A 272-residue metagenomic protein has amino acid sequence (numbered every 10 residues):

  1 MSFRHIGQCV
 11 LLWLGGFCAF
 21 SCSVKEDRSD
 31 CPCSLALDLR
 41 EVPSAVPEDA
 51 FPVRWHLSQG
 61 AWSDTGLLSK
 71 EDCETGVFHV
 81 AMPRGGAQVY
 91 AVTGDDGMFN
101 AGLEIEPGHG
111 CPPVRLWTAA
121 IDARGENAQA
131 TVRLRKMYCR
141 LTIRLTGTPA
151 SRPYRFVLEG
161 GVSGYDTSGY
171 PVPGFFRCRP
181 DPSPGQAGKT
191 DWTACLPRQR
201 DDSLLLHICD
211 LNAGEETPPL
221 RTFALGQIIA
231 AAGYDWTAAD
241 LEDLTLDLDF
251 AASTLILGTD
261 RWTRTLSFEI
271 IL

Functional and structural regions predicted by a protein language model:
M1-V10: Bacterial N-terminal signal peptides that target proteins for export
S2-F3, G15-P43, T265, E269: Bacterial Sec-dependent N-terminal signal peptides
D38-F51, R144-S151: Structural motif
F51-L103, Y154-A231, I270-L272: Tryptophan-paired
D95-Q129, A213-A252: Structured interaction patches on ligand/partner-binding surfaces of diverse proteins
A130-Y138, L196: Conserved "repeat-terminator" motif of extracellular CCP/Sushi domains
M137-E159: Extracytoplasmic beta-rich ectodomain segments of secreted or membrane-anchored proteins
L257-L272: Short, low-complexity, Pro/Ser/Thr/Gly-rich segments in the mature regions of secreted, periplasmic
